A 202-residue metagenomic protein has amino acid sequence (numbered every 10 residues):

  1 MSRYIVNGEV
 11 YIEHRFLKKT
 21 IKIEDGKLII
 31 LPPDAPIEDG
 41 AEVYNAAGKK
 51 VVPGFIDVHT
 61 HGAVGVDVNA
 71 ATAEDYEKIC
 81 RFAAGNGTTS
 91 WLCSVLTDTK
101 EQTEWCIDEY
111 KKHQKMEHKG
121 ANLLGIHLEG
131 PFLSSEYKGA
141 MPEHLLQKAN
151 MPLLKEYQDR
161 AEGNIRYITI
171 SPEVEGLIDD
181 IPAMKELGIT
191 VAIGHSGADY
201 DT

Functional and structural regions predicted by a protein language model:
M1-V6, V10-V52: Histidine-rich, glycine-flanked metal-binding segment
G8, G26, G48, H59 (+3 more regions): Divalent metal-coordination and catalytic microenvironments
K49-A71: Di-metal (Zn2+ and/or Mg2+/Mn2+) metal-binding site signature of metallo-dependent hydrolases with the MBL/beta-CASP
H61, E77-C106, A121-S134, A161-E173 (+1 more regions): Divalent metal-dependent hydrolysis catalytic cores, especially in the metallo-beta-lactamase
E101-K112, G139: Metal-dependent catalytic neighborhoods of phosphoester/phosphodiester hydrolases
H113, Q147-T202: Histidine/acidic residue-rich metal-binding segments in metalloenzymes
H113-A121: A glycine-rich helix N-cap at a beta->alpha junction
E136-L145: Glycine-rich phosphate-binding loop of ATP-grasp-fold ATP-dependent ligases
